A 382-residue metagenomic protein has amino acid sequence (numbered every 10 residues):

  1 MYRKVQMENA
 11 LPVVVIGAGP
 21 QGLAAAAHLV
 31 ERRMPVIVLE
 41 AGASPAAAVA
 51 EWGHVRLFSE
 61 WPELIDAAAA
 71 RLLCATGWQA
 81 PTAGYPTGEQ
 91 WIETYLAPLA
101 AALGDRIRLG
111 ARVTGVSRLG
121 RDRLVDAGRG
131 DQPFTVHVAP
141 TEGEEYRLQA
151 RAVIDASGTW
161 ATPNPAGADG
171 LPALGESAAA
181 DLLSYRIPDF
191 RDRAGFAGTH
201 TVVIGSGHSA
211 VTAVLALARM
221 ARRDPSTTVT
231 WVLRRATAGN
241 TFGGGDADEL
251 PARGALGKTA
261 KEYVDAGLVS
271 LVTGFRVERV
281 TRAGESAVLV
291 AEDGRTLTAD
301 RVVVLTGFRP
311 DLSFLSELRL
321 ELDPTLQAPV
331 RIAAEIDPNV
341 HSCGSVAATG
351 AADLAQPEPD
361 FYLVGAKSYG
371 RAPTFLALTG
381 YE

Functional and structural regions predicted by a protein language model:
L11-V38, A210-M220: N-terminal Rossmann-like FAD-binding beta1-loop-alpha1 element of flavoenzymes
Q21, S44, W160, S209 (+1 more regions): Conserved Rossmann-like nucleotide-cofactor binding loop
G42-T94, L174, R186-F190, V229-P251 (+3 more regions): Glycine-rich active-site loop/strand segments that organize a redox cofactor
L57, P324-Y362: FAD-binding beta-loop-beta segment adjacent to the flavin cofactor pocket
Q79-A152, A156-A161, E278-V288, R301: Feature captures the FAD/FMN-dependent oxidoreductase FAD-binding
G88, D155-R223, V229, L326-E335 (+1 more regions): Glycine-rich dinucleotide-binding loop and its adjacent helix/turn
A111, G115, R219-S316, L320-D323: A Rossmann-like FAD-binding core segment of flavoenzymes
G350-E382: A conserved FAD-binding loop/helix module that cradles the flavin
